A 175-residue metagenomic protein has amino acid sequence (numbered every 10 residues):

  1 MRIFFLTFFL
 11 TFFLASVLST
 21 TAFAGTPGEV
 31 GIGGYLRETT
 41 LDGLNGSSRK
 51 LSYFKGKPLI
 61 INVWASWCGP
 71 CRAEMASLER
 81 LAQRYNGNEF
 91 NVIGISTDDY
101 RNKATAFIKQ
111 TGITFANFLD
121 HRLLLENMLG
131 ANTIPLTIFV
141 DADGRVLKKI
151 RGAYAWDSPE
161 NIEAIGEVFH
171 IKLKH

Functional and structural regions predicted by a protein language model:
M1-F4: Positively charged n-region of N-terminal signal peptides that target proteins for export
T7-S19: Bacterial N-terminal signal peptides
F23-L51: N-terminal "domain-start" segment that seeds a small globular fold
K57-L59, V63-W67, T133: Short pre-active-site segment immediately N-terminal to redox-active cysteine/selenocysteine motifs in thiol-based
P58-L59, F90, P135, R145: Alpha/beta-hydrolase fold active-site loops
V63-R80: Conserved redox-active cysteine motifs that mediate thiol-disulfide chemistry, especially di-cysteine Cys-X(1-2)-Cys
E89-R101, F115-R122: Thiol-based oxidoreductase modules, predominantly thioredoxin-like and allied folds used for disulfide exchange
A106-I113, D120-A164: Thiol/disulfide oxidoreductase modules built on the thioredoxin-like
